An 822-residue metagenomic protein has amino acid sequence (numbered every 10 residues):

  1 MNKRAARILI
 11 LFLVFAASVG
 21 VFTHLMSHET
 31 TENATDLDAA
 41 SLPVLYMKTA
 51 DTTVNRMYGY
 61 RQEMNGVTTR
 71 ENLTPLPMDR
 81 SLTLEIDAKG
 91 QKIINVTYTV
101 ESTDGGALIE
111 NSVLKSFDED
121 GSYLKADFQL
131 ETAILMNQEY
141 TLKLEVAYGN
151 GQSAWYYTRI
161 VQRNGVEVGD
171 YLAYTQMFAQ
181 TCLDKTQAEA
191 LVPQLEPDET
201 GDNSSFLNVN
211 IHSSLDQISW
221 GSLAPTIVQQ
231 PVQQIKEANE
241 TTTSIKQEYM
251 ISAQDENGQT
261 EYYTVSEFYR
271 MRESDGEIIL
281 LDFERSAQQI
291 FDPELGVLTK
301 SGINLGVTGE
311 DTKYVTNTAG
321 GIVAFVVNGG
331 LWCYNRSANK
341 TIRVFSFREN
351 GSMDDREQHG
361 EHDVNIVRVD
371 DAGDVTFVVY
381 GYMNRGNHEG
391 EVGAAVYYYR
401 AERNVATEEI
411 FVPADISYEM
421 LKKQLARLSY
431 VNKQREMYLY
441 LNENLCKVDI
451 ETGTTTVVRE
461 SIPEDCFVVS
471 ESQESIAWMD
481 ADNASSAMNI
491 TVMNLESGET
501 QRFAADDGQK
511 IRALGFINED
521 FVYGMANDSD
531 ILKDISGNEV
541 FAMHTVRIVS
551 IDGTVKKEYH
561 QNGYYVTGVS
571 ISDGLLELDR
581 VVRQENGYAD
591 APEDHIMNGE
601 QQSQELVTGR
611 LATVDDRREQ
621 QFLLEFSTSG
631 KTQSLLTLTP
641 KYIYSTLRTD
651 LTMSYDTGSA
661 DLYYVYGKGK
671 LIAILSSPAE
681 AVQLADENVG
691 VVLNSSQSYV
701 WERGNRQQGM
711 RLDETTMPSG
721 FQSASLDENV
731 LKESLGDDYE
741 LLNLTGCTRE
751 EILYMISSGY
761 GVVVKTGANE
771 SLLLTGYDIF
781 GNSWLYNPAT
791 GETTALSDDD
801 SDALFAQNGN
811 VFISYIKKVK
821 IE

Functional and structural regions predicted by a protein language model:
M1-F15: N-terminal Sec-pathway targeting helices
V14-T30, V67-T83, N95-S116, D120-G121 (+3 more regions): Surface-exposed, charged secondary-structure patches
M26-L45: Ser/Thr/Pro/Gly-rich low-complexity linker/stalk segments immediately outside membranes or between
A39-T97, E101-G106, E139-A147, Q152-L223 (+17 more regions): Core segments of small alpha/beta cavity-forming domains
E110-S112, G296-V307, T341-H362, N404-K423 (+3 more regions): Multi-bladed beta-propeller domains
Y140-L142, K236-S252, G373-V379, F521-A526 (+2 more regions): A short hydrophobic beta-strand element
T242-L280, E284: Exposed beta-sheet edge and beta->alpha loop/turn motif
R711-E822: Conserved active-site-adjacent core of cysteine acyl-enzyme catalytic domains
